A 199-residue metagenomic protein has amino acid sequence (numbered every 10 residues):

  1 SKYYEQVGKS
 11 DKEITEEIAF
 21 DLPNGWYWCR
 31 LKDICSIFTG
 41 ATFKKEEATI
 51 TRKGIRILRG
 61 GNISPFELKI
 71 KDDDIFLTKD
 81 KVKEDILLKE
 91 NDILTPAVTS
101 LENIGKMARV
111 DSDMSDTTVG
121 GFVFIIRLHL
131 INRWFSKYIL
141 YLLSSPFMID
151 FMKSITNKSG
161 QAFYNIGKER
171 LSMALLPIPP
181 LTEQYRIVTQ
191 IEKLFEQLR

Functional and structural regions predicted by a protein language model:
V7, D11-E17, K32-E47, G61-I93: Sequence-specific dsDNA recognition surfaces
K12-A41, I178-T189, E196-R199: Non-catalytic DNA-recognition/assembly elements of restriction-modification systems
I34-A41, L94-A97, H129, L142-P146 (+2 more regions): Generic, well-ordered alpha-helical scaffold segments in large soluble proteins
E46-I50, I178-P179: Replace "in large, NTP-powered and nucleic-acid-processing enzymes" with "in large, NTP-powered factors and other
I63-I75, I93-G120, K137-Y141, M148-N157 (+1 more regions): Short, ligand-facing micro-motifs at secondary-structure edges
D116-F124, K158-I178: A short glycine-rich beta-alpha junction/loop motif
N132-K137, Y185: Short, conserved charged micro-motifs
S145, I149-D150, S154, K168-R199: Amphipathic alpha-helical coiled-coil/heptad-repeat segments
